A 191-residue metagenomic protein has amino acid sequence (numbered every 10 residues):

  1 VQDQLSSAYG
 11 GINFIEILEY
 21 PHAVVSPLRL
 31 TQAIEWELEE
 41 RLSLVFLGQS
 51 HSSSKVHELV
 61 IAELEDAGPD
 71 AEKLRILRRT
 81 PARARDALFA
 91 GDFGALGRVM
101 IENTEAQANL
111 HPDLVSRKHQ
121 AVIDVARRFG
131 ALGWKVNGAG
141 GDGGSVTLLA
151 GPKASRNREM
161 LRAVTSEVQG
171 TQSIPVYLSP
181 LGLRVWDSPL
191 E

Functional and structural regions predicted by a protein language model:
Q4-K135, T147-E191: C-terminal nucleotide
V136-G141: Short acidic/histidine-rich active-site segments
G144: Active-site pocket scaffolds in enzymes
